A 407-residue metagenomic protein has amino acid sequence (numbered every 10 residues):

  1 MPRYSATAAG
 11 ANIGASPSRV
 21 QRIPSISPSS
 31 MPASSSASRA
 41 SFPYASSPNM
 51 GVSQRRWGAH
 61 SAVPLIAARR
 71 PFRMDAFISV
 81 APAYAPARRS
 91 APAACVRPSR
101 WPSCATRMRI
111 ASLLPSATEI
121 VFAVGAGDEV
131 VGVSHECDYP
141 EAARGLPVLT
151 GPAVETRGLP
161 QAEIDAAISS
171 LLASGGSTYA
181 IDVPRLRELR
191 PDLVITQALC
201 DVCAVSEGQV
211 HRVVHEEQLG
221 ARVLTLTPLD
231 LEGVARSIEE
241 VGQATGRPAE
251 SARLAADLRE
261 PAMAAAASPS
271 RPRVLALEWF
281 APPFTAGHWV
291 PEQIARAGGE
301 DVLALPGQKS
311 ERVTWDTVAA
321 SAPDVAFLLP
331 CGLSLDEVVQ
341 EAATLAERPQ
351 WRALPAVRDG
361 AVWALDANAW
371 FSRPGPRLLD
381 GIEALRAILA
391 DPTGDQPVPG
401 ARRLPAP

Functional and structural regions predicted by a protein language model:
R3-A9, S16-N49, S53-W57, S61 (+4 more regions): Low-acidity, Ser/Thr- and Arg-rich intrinsically disordered low-complexity segments
T7-A8, A45-S47, V52, D75 (+10 more regions): Generic signature of intrinsically disordered, low-complexity segments enriched in small/polar residues
C104-P407: N-terminal ligand-binding lobe of clamshell/alpha-beta domains
